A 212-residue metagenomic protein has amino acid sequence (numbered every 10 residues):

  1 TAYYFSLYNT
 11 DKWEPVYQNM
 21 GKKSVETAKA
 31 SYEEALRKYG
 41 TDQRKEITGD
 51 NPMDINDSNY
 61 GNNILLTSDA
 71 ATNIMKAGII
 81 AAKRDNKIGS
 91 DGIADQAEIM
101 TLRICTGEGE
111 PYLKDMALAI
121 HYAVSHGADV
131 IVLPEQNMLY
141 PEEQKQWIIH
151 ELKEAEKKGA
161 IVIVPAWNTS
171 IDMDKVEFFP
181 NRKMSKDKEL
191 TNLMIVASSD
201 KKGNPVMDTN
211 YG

Functional and structural regions predicted by a protein language model:
T1-Y112, E189-N192, K202-G203, N210-G212: Subtilisin-like serine protease catalytic core
A2, I120-E143, P165-A166: Short acidic, glycine-rich surface-loop motifs adjacent to enzyme active sites
A71, K114, E143-Q146: Residue-level recognition of alpha-helix initiation/capping sites
I74, G78-A81, E110-L133: Substrate-binding/charge-relay-adjacent region of secreted/lumenal peptidase catalytic domains
A81-D85, H121-D129, K153-K157, S185-K186: Sec-exported extracytoplasmic/periplasmic mature domains
D91, S125-D129, D172-D174: Acidic side chains
E98-I99, L118-Y122, L152-K153, G212: Short, low-complexity, polar/charged sequence segments that are solvent-exposed and flexible
E135-G212: Substrate-binding/specificity loop regions of serine endopeptidase catalytic domains, predominantly subtilases
